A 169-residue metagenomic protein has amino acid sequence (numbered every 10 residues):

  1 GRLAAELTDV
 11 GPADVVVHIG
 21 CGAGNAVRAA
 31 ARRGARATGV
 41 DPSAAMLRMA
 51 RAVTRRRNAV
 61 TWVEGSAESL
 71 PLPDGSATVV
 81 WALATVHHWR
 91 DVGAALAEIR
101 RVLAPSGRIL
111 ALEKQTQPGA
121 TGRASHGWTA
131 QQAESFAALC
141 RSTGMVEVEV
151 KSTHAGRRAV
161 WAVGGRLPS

Functional and structural regions predicted by a protein language model:
G1-D14: Conserved alpha-helix/loop element of class I SAM-dependent methyltransferases that forms part of the SAM/SAH-binding
V15, G107-R108: Short glycine-centered segments of the SAM/dcSAM-binding site in methyltransferase folds
V15-S69: Class I SAM-dependent methyltransferase SAM/SAH-binding core
W81: A conserved beta-strand element that flanks and buttresses the S-adenosyl-L-methionine
H87-H88: A short His-aromatic
G93-P105: A short glycine-rich, Lys/Arg-flanked "PGG" loop and its adjoining helix->strand segment in the class I
R108-V163: C-terminal alpha-helical "lid/dimerization" subdomain adjacent to the S-adenosyl-L-methionine
V163-S169: C-terminal lobe and adjacent flexible extensions of AdoMet/dcAdoMet transferase-like proteins
